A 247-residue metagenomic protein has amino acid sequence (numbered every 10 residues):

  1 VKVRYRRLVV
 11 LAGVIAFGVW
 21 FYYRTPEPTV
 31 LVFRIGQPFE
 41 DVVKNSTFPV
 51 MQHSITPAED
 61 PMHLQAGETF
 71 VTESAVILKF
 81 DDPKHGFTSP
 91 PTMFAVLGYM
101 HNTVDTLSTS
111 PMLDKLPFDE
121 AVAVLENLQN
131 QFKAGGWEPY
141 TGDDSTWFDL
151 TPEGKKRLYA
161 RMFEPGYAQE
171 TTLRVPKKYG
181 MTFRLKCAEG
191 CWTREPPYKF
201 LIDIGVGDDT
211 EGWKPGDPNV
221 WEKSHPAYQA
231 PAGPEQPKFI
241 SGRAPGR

Functional and structural regions predicted by a protein language model:
V1-V14: N-terminal Sec-pathway targeting helices
R4, A16-N127, G207-E211, E222 (+1 more regions): Short helix/turn-capping signatures at newly exposed starts of structured segments
L11, E73-V76, P83-S89, P117 (+3 more regions): A short linear-motif detector with a strong N-terminal bias
G67-E68, I77-D81, D144, E153-L158 (+1 more regions): N-terminal start-of-chain detector that recognizes signal peptides and the immediate post-cleavage beginning
P91-G166, P197, D209-P231: Long, charged/polar, surface-exposed segments that mediate recognition or autoinhibition
T109, P139, L173-V175, L185 (+1 more regions): Hydrophobic side chains in beta-strands
L150-Y198: Aromatic/basic-lined ligand-recognition segments that form π-stacking hydrophobic pockets flanked by Lys/Arg to engage
K178-R247: C-terminal basic regulatory modules in eukaryotic proteins
